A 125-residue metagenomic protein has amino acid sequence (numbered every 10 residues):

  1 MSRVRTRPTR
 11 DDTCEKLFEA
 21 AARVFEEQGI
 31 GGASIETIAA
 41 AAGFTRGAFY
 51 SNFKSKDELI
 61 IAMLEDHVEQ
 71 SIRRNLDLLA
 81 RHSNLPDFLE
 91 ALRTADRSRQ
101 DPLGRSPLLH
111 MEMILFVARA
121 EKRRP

Functional and structural regions predicted by a protein language model:
M1-Q28, G32-F44, E58: Basic, helix-initiating cap at the start of DNA-binding domains
S2-T6, F53, D57, D96 (+1 more regions): A short, mixed-charge helix-start or loop-turn motif at secondary-structure junctions
R10, F18, L64, V68 (+1 more regions): Amphipathic, non-transmembrane alpha-helical scaffold segments
K16, A20-E27, R74-L78, L109-F116: Solvent-exposed, amphipathic alpha-helical segments
A42-F53: Short hydrophobic/aromatic patch on the recognition helix
F53, I60-H67: Alpha-helical DNA-contacting segments of helix-turn-helix folds
A62, E69, R73-S106: Hydrophobic alpha-helical connector segments
D87-F88, D101-R124: Amphipathic alpha-helical segments used for helix-helix packing
